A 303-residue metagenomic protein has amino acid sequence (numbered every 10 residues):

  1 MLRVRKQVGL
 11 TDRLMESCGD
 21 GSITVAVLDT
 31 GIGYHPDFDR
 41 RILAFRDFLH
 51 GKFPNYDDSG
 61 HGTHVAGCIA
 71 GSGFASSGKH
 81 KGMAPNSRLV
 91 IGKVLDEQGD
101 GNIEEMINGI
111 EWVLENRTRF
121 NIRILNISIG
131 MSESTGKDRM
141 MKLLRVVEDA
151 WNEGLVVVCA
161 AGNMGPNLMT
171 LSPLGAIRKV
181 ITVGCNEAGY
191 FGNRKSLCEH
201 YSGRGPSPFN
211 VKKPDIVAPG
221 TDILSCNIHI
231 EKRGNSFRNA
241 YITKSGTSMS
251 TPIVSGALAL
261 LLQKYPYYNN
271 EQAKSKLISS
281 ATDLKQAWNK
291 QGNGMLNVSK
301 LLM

Functional and structural regions predicted by a protein language model:
M1-V27, L49-D58, L197-G205, N297-S299: N-terminal domain-start motif of subtilase-like serine proteases
L14-A26, I32-A44, F53-E104, N121-R123 (+4 more regions): Subtilisin-like serine protease catalytic core
G31-G33, F38, E187-Y190, T221-D222 (+1 more regions): Acidic glycine-/aspartate-rich tracts in secreted/extracellular proteins
Y34-P36, A75, N163-M169, G189-F191: Active-site environment of divalent metal-dependent phosphoester hydrolases
A66-I69, V90-D96, P173, G220-Q291: Hydrolase catalytic cores
V90, V156-V158, T182-V183, V217 (+1 more regions): Structural detector of well-ordered beta-strand residues that form the stable sheet scaffold of enzyme domains
L95-K179, P208-V211, H229-E231, N235-N239 (+3 more regions): Substrate-binding/access-modulating region of protease and related hydrolase catalytic domains
S202-I223, K232: Internal glycine-rich alpha/beta core junctions
